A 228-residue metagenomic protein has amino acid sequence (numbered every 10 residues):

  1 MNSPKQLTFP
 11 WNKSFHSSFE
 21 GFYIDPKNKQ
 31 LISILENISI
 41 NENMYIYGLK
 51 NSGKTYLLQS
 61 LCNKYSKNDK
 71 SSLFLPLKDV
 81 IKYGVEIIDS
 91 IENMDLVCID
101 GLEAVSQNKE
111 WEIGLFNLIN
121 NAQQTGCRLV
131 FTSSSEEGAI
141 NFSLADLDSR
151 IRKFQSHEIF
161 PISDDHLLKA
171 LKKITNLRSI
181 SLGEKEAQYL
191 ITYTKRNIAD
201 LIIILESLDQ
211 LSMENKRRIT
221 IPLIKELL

Functional and structural regions predicted by a protein language model:
M1-N37, M213-L228: A short, basic N-terminal segment
I40-L58: Walker A/P-loop nucleotide-binding motif
Y65-L96, S106-E112: Short glycine-rich substrate-engagement loop in P-loop NTPases that contacts/grips substrate
S90-E112, L118, T125-S134: Conserved P-loop NTPase "ATPase switch" module shared by AAA+ and STAND
E137-R152: Short regulatory helix/loop adjacent to the ATP-binding pocket of P-loop NTPases
F154-H166: Conserved AAA+ ATPase "SRH/arginine-finger" region at the nucleotide-binding site
S181-T194: Short conserved motifs of the RecA-like P-loop NTPase core
T194-L208: The conserved phosphate-sensing helix
